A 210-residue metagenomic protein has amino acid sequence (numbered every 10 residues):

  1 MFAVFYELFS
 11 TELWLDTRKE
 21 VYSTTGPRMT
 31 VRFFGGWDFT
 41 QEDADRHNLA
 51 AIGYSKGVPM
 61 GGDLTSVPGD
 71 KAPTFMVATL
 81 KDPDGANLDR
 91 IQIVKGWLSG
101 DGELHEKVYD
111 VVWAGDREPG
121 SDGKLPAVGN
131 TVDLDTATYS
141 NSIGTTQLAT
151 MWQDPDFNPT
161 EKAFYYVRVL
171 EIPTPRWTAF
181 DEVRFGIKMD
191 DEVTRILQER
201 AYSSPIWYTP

Functional and structural regions predicted by a protein language model:
M1-P210: C-terminal functional module detector
